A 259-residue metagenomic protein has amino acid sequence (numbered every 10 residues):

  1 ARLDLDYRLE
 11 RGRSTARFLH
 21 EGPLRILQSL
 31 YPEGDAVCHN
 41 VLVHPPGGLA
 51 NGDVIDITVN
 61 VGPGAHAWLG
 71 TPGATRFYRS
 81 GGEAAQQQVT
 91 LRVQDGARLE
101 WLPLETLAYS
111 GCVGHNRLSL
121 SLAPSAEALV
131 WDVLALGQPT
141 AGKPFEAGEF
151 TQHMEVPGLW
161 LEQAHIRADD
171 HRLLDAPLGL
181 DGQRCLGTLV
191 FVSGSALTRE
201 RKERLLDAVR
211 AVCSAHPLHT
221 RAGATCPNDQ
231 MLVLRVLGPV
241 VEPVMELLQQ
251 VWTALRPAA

Functional and structural regions predicted by a protein language model:
A1-E105, S110, R117: N-terminal, charged/glycine-rich beta-strand/loop interface patches
Y7-R11, V61-P63, T75, V93-D95 (+7 more regions): Beta-strand elements of well-folded, non-transmembrane domains
I26-Q28, Y78-A84, G111-V113, P139-K143 (+2 more regions): A short, polar/proline- and glycine-enriched secondary-structure boundary/capping micro-motif
A50-G52, G82-A84, G111-V113, F145-A147 (+2 more regions): Short coil/turn motifs at beta-sheet boundaries
I55, Q87-V89, A97, G114-N116 (+3 more regions): One face of beta-strands
H66-W68, R98-L99, E127-L129, G187-T188 (+1 more regions): Structural motif
Y109-R117, L122-G148: Acidic (Asp/Glu-rich), glycine- and aromatic
L134-A259: A structural signal for small-residue-enriched, beta-sheet-centric alpha/beta enzyme cores and oligomeric scaffold folds
